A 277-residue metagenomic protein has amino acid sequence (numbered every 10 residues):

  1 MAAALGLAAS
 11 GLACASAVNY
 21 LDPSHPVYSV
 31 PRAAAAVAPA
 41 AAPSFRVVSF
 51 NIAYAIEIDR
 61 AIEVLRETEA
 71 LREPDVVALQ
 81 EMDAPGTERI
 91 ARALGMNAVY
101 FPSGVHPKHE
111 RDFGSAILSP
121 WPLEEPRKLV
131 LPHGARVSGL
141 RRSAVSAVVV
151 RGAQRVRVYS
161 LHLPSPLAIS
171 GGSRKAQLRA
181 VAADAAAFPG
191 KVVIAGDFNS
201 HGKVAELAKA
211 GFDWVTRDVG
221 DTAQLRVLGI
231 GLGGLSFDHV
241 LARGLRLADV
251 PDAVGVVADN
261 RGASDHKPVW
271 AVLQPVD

Functional and structural regions predicted by a protein language model:
A2-G11: Bacterial N-terminal signal peptides
A15-A35, A185-V193, F198-D277: Metal-dependent phosphoester-hydrolase catalytic domains
V18-A34, A78-R155, A253-V254: Structured beta-strand-rich core segments of catalytic domains in phosphoester-bond hydrolases
N19-Y20, S44-E63, P102-E110, L131-G139 (+1 more regions): Acidic/histidine-rich helix-loop elements that form or flank divalent-metal/phosphate-binding sites at the catalytic
P39-A42, A70-L71, R92, K108-R111 (+5 more regions): Extracellular/periplasmic catalytic domains that process cell-envelope and extracellular macromolecules
F45-I52, L65-I90, L118, A147 (+4 more regions): Active-site beta-strand/loop signature of hydrolases that rely on acidic residues for catalysis
F50-A53, L79-M82, F101-V105, P120-W121 (+6 more regions): Active-site-proximal beta-strand/loop segments in catalytic clefts of secreted hydrolases
I169-D184, I230: Alpha-helical scaffold elements lining the catalytic groove of polysaccharide deacetylases
